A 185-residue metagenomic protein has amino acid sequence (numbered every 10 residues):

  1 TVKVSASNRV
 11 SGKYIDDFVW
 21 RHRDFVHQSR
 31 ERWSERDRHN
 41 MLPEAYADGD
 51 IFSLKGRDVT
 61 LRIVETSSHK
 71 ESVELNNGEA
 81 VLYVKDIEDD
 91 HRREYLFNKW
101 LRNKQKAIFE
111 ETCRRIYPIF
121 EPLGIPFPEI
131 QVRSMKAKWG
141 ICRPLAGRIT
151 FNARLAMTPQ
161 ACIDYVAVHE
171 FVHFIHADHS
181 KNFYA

Functional and structural regions predicted by a protein language model:
T1-Y165, F174-A185: Active-site-proximal or metal-binding-adjacent scaffold patches in catalytic folds
E170: Walker B catalytic acidic pair
